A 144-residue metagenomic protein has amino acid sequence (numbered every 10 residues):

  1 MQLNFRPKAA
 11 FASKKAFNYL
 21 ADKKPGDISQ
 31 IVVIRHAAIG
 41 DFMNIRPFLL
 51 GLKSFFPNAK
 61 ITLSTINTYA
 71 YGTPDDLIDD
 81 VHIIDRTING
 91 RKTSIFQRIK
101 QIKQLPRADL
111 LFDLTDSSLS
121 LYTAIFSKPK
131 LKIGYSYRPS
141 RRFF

Functional and structural regions predicted by a protein language model:
M1-F144: Catalytic machinery of carbohydrate-active enzymes, primarily nucleotide-sugar-dependent glycosyltransferases
